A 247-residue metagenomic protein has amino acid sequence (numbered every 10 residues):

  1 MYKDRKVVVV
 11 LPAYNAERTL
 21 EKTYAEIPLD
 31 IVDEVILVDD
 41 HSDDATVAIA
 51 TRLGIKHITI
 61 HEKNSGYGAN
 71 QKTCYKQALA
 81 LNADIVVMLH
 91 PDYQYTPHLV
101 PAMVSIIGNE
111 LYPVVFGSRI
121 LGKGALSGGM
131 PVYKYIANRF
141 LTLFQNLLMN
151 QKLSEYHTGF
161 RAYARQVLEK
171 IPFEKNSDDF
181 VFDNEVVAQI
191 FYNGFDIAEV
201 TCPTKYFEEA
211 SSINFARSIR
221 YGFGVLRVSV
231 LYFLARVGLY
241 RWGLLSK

Functional and structural regions predicted by a protein language model:
M1-K3, N150, E174-K247: Hydrophobic helical membrane-anchoring modules
V8-P12, I36, I60: Short hydrophobic beta-strand elements that form part of the catalytic alpha/beta core underpinning NDP-sugar/donor
Y14-L29: Short, well-formed alpha-helical segments that are part of the catalytic scaffolds of diverse glycosyltransferases
A16-T19, S42, T96: Donor nucleotide-sugar binding loop of glycosyltransferases
D39-V47: A conserved acidic beta->alpha catalytic loop
H41, G66, Q94: A short, conserved beta-strand element in the Rossmann-like catalytic core that flanks the donor/metal-binding loop
H61-A80, P97-F180, F207-A216, F223-L226: Acceptor/aglycone-binding surface of glycosyltransferases and processive sugar-polymer synthases
A83-D92: Short beta-strand-to-loop acidic/aromatic patch adjacent to the donor-nucleotide binding site
